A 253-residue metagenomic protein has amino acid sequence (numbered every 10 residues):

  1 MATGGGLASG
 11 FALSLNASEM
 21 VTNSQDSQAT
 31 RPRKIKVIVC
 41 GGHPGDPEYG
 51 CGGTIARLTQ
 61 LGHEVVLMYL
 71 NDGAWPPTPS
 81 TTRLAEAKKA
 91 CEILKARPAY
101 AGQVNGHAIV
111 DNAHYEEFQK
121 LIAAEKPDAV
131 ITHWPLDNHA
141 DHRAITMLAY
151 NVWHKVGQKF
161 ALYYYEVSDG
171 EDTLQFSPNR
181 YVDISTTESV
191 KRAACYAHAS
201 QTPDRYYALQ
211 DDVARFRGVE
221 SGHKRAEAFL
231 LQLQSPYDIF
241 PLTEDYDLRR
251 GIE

Functional and structural regions predicted by a protein language model:
T3-G10, S18-E125, N151-K155, D245-R250: Active-site rim/loop-helix segments in enzyme catalytic domains that contact anionic ligands
E19-C40, I109-E253: Metal-dependent de-N-acetylase/amidase catalytic core
